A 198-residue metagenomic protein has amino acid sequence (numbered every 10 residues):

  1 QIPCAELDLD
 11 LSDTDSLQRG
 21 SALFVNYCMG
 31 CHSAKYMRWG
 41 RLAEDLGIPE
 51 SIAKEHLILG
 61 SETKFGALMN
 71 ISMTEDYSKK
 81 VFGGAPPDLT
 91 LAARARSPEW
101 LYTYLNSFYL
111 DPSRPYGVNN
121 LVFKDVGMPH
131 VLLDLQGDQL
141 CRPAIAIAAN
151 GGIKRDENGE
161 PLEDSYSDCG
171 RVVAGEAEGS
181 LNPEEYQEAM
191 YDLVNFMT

Functional and structural regions predicted by a protein language model:
Q1-A22, S33-E44: Electrostatic cytochrome c docking/interface patches
Q18, E99, Q187-Y191: A structural signal for well-ordered alpha-helical segments within the folded catalytic domains of diverse enzymes
G20, L89, L193: Residue-level signature of catalytic and energy-coupling elements of molecular machines, predominantly ATP/GTP-dependent
F24-K35, L193: The canonical Cys-X-X-Cys-His
G47-L121, V126-A149, R155-D156, R171-E184: Electron-transfer interface patches adjacent to heme c in soluble/periplasmic c-type cytochromes and di-/multiheme
L181-T198: Juxtamembrane amphipathic/hinge helix adjacent to a transmembrane helix
